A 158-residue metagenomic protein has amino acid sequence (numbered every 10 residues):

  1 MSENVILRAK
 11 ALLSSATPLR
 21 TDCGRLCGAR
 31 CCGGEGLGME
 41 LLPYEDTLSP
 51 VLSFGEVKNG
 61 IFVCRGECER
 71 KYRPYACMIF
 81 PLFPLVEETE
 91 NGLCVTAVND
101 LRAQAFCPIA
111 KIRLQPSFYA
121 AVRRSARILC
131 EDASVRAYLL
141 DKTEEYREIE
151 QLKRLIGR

Functional and structural regions predicted by a protein language model:
M1-R158: Short loop/turn segments that flank or connect secondary-structure elements
